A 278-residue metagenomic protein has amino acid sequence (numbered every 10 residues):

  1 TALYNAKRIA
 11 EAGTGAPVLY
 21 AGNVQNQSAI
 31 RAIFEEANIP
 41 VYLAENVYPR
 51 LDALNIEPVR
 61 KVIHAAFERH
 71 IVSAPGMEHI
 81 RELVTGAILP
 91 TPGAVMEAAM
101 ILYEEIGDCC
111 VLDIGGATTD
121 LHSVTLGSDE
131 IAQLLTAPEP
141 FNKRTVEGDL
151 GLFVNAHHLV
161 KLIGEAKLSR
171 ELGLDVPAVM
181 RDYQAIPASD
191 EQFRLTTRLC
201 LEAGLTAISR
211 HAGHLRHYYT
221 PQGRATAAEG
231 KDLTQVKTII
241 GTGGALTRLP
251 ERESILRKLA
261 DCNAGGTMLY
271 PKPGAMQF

Functional and structural regions predicted by a protein language model:
T1, L102-S128: Gly/Thr-rich phosphate-binding beta-strand-loop-beta motif of the actin/hexokinase/Hsp70
T1-D108, Q192-A203, R210-H211, L215 (+2 more regions): Nucleotide/phosphate-binding catalytic cleft detector across ATP-hydrolyzing and phosphate-transferring enzymes
G15, I88, L134-L205, Y270-F278: Glycine-rich phosphate-binding loop plus the immediately following alpha-helix
Q25, G116-A117, L126-S128, H157 (+1 more regions): Short, glycine-/Ser/Thr-/acidic-enriched flexible segments
A29, D52, D120-S123, D129-Q133 (+2 more regions): Short helix/loop capping segments that flank catalytic or ligand/cofactor-binding pockets
V111-D113, G164-L174, R216-A225: Short alpha-helical "patches" and their helix-cap loops
I114, T118-L121, L201-R210: Conserved long hydrophobic alpha-helices within structured protein cores
V124-G127, L152, A156, T206 (+2 more regions): Short, well-ordered loop/turn and helix-capping segments at boundaries between secondary-structure elements and domains
